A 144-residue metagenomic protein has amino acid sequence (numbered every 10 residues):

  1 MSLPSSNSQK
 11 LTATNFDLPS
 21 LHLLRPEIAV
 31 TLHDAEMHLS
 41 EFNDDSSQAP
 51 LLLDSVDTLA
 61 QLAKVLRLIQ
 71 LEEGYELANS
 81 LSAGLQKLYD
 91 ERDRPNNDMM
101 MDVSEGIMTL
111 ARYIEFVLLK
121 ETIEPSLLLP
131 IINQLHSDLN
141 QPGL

Functional and structural regions predicted by a protein language model:
M1-L18, E91-L144: Structural secondary-structure packing elements that flank or coincide with functional cores
S2-S6, A29-L39, A63, E73-Q86 (+1 more regions): Extended amphipathic alpha-helical scaffold segments
T12-D57: Long, amphipathic alpha-helical coiled-coil segments characteristic of histidine-phosphotransfer scaffolds
A35-S46, L66-I69, L85-P95, V117 (+1 more regions): Secondary-structure edge/capping motif, primarily at the C-terminal ends of alpha-helices and the immediately following
Q48, L59, S82, Q86 (+3 more regions): Solvent-exposed, non-transmembrane amphipathic alpha-helical segments
L51-S55, I69-G84, D98-G106: Short, well-ordered alpha-helical segments that carry or flank key catalytic/ligand-binding motifs at enzyme/regulatory
V56, A63-V65: Beta-strand-dominated lipid-handling architectures at cellular/organellar boundaries
